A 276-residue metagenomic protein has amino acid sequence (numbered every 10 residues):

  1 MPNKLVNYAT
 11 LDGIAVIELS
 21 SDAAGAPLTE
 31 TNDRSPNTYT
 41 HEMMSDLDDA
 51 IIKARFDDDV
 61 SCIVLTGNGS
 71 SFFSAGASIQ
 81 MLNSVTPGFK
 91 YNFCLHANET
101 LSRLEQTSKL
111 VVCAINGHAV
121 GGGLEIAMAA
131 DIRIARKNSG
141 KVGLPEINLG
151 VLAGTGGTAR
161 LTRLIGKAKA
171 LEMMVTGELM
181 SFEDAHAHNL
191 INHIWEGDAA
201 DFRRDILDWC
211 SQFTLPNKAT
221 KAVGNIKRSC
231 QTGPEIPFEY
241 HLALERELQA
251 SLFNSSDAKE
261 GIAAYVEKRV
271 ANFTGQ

Functional and structural regions predicted by a protein language model:
M1-N3, A263-Q276: Terminal low-complexity tails and localization/encapsulation signals of metabolic enzymes
M1-T66, S102: Conserved CoA-thioester-binding segment of acyl-CoA-metabolizing enzymes
I17, D46-L47, L65, S78 (+6 more regions): Terminal peptide-recognition signature
S21-D33, T38-Y39, G67-T100, A119: Glycine- (often His-adjacent) and acidic-residue-rich active-site loop that binds/positions the CoA thioester
D33, A135-G140, I191-A243, S256 (+1 more regions): C-terminal long alpha-helix characteristic of the crotonase
H41-F56, I79-N116, A159: An acidic, glycine-rich surface segment that forms the CoA-thioester-binding/catalytic face of crotonase-fold enzymes
M43-M44, I51, F73, Y265 (+1 more regions): Conserved hydrophobic/aromatic "anchor" residues that stabilize well-ordered secondary structure elements
R103-K218: Crotonase-fold acyl-CoA enzyme core
